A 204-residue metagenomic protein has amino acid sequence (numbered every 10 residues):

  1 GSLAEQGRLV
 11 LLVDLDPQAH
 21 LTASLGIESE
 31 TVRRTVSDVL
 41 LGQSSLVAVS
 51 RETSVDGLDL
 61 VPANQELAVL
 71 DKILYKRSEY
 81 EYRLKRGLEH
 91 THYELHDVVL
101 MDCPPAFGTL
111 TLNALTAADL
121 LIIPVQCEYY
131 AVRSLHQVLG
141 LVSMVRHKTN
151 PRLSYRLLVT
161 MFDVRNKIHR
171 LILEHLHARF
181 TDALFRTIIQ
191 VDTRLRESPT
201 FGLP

Functional and structural regions predicted by a protein language model:
G1-P204: P-loop NTP-binding core
